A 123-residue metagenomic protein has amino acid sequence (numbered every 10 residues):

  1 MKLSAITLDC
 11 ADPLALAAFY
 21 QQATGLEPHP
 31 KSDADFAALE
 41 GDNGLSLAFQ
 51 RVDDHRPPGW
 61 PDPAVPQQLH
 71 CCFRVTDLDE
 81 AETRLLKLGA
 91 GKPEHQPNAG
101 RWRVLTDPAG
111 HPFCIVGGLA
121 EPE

Functional and structural regions predicted by a protein language model:
M1-A18, Q22-A23, Q68-F73, V116-E123: N-terminal beta-strand motif that seeds the catalytic metal site of vicinal oxygen chelate
S4-D53, A81-T83, K87-H95, A99-R101: Core segments of cupin and vicinal oxygen chelate
A38-L39, W60-P63: Short secondary-structure boundary/capping segments
L39-D42, L105-P108, G118: Active-site beta-strand termini and strand-to-loop segments that position acidic
D54-W60, E123: A short, acidic/glycine-rich surface segment
P63-L86: Mid-chain, well-packed structural core segment of small domains
